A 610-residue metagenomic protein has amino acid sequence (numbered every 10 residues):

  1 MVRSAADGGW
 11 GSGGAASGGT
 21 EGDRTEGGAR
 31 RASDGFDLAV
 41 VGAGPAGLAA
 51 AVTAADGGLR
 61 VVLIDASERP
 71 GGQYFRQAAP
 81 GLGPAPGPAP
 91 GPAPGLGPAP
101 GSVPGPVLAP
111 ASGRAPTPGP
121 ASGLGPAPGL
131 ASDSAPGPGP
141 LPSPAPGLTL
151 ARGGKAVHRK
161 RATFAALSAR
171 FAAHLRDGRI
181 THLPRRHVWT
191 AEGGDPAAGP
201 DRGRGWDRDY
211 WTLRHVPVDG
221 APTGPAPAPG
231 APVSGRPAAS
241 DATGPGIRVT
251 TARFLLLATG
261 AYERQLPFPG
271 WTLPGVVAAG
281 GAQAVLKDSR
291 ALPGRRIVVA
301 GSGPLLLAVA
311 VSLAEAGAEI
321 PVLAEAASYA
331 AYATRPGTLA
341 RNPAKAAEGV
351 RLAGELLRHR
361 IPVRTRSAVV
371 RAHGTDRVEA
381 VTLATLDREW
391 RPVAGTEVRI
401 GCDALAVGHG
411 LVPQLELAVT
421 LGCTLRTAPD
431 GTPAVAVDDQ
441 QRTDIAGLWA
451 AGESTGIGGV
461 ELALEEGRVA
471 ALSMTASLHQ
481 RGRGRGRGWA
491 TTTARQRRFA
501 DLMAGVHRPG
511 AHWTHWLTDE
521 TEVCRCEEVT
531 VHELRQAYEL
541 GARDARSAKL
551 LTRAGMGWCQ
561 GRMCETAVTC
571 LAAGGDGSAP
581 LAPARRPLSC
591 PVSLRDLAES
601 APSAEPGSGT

Functional and structural regions predicted by a protein language model:
R30-A46, R295-G303: Beta1/beta-strand and adjacent pyrophosphate-binding region of the FAD-binding site in flavoprotein oxidoreductases
F36-V62, V309-A314: N-terminal Rossmann-like FAD-binding beta1-loop-alpha1 element of flavoenzymes
V41, T250-G260, G401-H409: Short hydrophobic core segments
S67-P88, G139-R161, L266, A331-P343: Conserved N-terminal glycine-rich FAD pyrophosphate-binding loop of Rossmann-like flavoproteins
A89, A93-V107, A111-G129, A135-G139 (+3 more regions): A Rossmann-like FAD-binding core segment of flavoenzymes
T259-V298, G303-V309, D430-D439: Glycine-rich dinucleotide-binding loop and its adjacent helix/turn
A278-L286, A404-G456: FAD-site-proximal beta/loop scaffold in flavoenzymes
V369, L462, V469-R546, G555 (+1 more regions): Mid-to-C-terminal Rossmann-like scaffold of FAD/NAD(P)H-dependent oxidoreductases
